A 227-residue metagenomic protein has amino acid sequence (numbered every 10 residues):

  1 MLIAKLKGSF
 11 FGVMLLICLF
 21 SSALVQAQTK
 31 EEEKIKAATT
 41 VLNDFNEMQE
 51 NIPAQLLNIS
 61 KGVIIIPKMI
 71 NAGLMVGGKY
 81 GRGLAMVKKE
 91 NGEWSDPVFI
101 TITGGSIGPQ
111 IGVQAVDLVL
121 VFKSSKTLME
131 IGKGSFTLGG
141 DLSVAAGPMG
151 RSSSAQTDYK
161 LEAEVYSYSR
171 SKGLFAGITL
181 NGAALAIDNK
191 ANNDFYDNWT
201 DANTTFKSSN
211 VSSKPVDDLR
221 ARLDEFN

Functional and structural regions predicted by a protein language model:
M1-M14: Bacterial N-terminal signal peptides that target proteins for export
G8-S9, C18, T204: Short non-domain terminal segments
G12-S22: Bacterial N-terminal signal peptides
A23-A27: Boundary at the C-terminal end of the N-terminal hydrophobic targeting segment
Q28-N227: Small-residue-enriched, tightly packed secondary-structure blocks
